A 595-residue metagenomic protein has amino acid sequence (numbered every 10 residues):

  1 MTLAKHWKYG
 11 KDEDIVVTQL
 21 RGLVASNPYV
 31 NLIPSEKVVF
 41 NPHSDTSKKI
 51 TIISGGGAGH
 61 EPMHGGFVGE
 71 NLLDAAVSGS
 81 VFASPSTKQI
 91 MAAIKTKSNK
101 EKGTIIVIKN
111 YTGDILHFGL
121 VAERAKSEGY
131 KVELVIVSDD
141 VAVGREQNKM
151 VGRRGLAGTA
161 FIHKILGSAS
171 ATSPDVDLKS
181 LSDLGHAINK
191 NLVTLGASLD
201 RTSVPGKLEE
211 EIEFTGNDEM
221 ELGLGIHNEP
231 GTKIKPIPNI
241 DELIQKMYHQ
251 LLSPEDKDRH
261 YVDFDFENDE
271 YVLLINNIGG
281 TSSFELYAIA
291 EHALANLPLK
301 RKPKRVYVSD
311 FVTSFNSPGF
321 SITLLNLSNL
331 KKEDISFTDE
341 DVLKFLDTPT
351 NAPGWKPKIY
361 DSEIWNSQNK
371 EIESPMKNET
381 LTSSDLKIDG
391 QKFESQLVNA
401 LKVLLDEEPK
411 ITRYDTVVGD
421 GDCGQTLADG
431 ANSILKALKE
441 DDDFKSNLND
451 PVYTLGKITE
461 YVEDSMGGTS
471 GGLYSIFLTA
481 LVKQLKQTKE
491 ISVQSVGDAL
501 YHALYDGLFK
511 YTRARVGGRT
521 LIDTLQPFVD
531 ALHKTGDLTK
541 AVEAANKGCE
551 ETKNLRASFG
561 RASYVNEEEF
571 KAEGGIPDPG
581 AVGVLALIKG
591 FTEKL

Functional and structural regions predicted by a protein language model:
M1-L595: N-terminal loops that bind phosphate or other acidic moieties and the adjacent beta-alpha structural core
